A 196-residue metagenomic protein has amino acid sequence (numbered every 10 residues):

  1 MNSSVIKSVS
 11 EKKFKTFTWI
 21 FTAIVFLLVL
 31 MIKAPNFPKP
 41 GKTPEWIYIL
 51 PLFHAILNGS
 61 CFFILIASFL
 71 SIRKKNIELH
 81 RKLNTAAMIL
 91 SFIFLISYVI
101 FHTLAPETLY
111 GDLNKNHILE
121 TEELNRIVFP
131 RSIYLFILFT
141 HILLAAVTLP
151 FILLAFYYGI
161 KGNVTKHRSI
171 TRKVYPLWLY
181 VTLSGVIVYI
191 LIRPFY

Functional and structural regions predicted by a protein language model:
M1-Y196: Alpha-helical membrane insertion/targeting regions
